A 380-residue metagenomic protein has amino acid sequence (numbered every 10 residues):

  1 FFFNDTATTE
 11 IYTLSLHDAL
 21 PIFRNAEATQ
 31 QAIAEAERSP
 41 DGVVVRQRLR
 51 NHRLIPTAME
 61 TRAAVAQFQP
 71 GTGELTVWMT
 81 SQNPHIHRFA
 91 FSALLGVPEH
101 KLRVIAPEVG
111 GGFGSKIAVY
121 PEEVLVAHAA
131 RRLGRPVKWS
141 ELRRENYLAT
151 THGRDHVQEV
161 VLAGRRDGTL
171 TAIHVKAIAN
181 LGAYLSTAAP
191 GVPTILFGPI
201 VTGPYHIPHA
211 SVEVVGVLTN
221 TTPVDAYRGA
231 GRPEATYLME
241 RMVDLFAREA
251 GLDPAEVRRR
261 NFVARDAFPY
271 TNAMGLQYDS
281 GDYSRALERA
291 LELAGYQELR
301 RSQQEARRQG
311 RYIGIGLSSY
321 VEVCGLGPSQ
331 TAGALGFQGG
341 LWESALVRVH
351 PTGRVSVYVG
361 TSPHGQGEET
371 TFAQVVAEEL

Functional and structural regions predicted by a protein language model:
F1, L14-A90, G191-F197, V201-H206 (+3 more regions): Extended, polar/acidic
F1, L14-S15, A19-V43, E108 (+4 more regions): Molybdopterin (Moco) oxidoreductase catalytic core of the xanthine/aldehyde oxidoreductase family
A63-F68, V157-R166, I173-A177, H209 (+3 more regions): Short beta-strand elements
A64-L133, P190-I200, R228-N261, R289 (+3 more regions): Alpha-helical support elements that line or immediately flank enzyme active sites and cofactor-binding pockets
H87, E108, F113-P204, H209 (+1 more regions): Conserved beta-strand/loop scaffold segments within soluble protein domains that form the structured core and edges
H100-P107, G134-R144, T171-K176, P254-V263 (+3 more regions): Beta-strand segments within the central parallel beta-sheet cores of soluble alpha/beta enzyme folds
G114-R166, V224-E249, Y270-Q297, E378-E379: Glycine-rich and small/hydrophobic secondary-structure elements
